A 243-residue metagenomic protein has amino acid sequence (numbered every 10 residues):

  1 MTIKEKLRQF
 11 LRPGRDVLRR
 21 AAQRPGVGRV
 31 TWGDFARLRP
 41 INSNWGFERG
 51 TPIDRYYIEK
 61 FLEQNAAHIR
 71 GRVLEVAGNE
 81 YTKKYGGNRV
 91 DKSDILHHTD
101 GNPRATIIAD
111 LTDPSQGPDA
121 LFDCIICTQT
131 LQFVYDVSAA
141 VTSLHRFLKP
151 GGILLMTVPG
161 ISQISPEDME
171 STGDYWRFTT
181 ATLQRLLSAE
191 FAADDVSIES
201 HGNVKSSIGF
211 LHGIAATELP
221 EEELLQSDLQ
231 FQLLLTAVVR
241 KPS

Functional and structural regions predicted by a protein language model:
T2-R8, D91, S197-S243: A C-terminal cap/extension of S-adenosyl-L-methionine-dependent methyltransferases that defines the acceptor-substrate
V17-A67: Class I SAM-dependent methyltransferase Rossmann-like catalytic core, especially the SAM/SAH-binding loop
R49, E167-L186: Acceptor-substrate binding/catalytic loop of class I
Q64-S115: Class I SAM-dependent methyltransferase SAM/SAH-binding core
T112-I125: A short acidic, Gly/Pro-enriched loop at the edge of an enzyme's catalytic core that lines a small-molecule cofactor
D123-D136: A short SAM/SAH-binding and catalytic strip from SAM-dependent methyltransferases
S138-I153: A short glycine-rich, Lys/Arg-flanked "PGG" loop and its adjoining helix->strand segment in the class I
M156-V158: Acidic carboxylate diad motif detector
